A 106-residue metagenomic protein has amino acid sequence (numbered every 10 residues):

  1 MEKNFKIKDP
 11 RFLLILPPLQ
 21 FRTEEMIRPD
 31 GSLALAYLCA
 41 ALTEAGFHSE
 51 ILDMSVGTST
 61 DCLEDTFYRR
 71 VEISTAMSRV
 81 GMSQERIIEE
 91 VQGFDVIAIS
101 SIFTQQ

Functional and structural regions predicted by a protein language model:
M1-Q106: A short, structured N-terminal alpha-helical element that caps or precedes a catalytic domain
